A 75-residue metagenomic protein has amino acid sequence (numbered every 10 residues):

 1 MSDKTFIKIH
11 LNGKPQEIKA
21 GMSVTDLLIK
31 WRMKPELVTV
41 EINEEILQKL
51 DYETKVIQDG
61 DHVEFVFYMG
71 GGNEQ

Functional and structural regions predicted by a protein language model:
M1-Q75: Ubiquitin-like/PB1-type beta-grasp interaction modules and other compact soluble beta-rich domains
